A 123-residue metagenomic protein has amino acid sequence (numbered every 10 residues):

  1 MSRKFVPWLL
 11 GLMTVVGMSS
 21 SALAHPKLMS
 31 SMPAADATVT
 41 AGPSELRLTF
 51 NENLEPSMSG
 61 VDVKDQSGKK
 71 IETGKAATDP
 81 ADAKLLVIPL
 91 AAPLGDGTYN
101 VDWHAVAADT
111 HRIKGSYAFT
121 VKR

Functional and structural regions predicted by a protein language model:
M1-L9: Bacterial N-terminal signal peptides that target proteins for export
S19-S21: N-terminal signal peptide c-region/cleavage motif recognized by signal peptidases
L23-G42: N-terminal edge beta-strand
S30, G60, V87, K114-A118: Well-ordered beta-strand positions in beta-sheet-rich domains
A41, E45-E52, T110-R123: Extended, polar beta-sheet/loop recognition surfaces of beta-rich domains that mediate binding to diverse ligands
G42, L90, G95-H104: A glycine-anchored, Pro-Gly-centered beta-turn/N-cap motif
L46-L48, E52-G74: Short, surface-exposed alpha-helix to beta-strand junction/turn motifs within ectodomains of secreted and cell-envelope
A81-I88: Aromatic sugar-binding surface patches on proteins that engage polysaccharides or sugar-phosphate polymers
